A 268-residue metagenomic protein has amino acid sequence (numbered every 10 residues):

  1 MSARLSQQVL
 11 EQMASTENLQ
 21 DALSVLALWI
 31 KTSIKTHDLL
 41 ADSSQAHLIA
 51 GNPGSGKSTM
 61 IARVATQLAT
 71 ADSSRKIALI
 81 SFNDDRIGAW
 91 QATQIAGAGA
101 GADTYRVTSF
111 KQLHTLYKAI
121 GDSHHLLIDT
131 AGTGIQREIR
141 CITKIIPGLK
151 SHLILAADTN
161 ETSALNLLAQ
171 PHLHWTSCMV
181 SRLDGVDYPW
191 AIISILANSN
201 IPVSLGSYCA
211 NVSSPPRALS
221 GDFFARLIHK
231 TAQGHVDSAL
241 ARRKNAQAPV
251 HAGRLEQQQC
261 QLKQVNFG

Functional and structural regions predicted by a protein language model:
M1-A27: Charged, amphipathic alpha-helical linker segments immediately N-terminal to NTP-binding catalytic cores
V9, L196-G268: NTP-binding/hydrolysis catalytic cores, primarily Walker-type P-loop NTPases
L28-A41: Pre-Walker A adenine-sensing motif
A41-H47: Pre-Walker A (Motif I) flank of P-loop NTPase domains
A50-P53, D72, L79-G88, G97-I146 (+1 more regions): Switch II (G3) loop of P-loop NTPases
K57: Conserved lysine of the Walker
M60, V64, A92: Hydrophobic positions on the alpha1 helix immediately C-terminal to the Walker A/P-loop
K76-A78, G148-L155, P171-S214: Conserved beta-strand/loop subsegment of P-loop NTPase cores
